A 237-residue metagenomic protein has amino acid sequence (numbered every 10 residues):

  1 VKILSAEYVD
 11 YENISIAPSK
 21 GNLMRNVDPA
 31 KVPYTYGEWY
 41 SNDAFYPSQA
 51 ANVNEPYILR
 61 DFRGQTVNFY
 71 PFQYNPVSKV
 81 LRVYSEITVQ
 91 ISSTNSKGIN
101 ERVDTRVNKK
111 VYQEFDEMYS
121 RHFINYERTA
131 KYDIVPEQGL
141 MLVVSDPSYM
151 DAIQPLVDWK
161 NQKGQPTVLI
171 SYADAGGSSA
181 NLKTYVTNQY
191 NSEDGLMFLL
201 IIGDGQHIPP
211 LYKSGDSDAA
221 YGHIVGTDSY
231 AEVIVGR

Functional and structural regions predicted by a protein language model:
V1-I201, G226-Y230: Extracellular pro-sequences of secreted precursors
L196-R237: Surface-exposed loop and adjacent secondary-structure segments within mature catalytic domains
